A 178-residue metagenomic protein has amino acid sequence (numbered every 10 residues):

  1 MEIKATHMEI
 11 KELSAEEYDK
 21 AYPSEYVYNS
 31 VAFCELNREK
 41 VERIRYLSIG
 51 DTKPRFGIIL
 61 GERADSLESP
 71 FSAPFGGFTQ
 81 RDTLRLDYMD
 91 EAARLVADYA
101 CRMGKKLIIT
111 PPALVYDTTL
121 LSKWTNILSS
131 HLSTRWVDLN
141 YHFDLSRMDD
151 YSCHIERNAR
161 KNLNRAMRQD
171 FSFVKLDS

Functional and structural regions predicted by a protein language model:
E2-I10, K123-S178: Acyltransferase donor/substrate-recognition loop-hinge adjacent to the catalytic core
I3-M8, E35-A100: Conserved donor-binding loop and adjoining core beta-sheet/short helix segment in diverse acyl/aminoacyl transferases
A5-P23: Short, extreme N-terminal leader segments that mark the start of a protein/domain
S24-K40: Short, basic/aromatic recognition patches
E62, L121-W124: Glycine-rich loop at the start of a catalytic domain that most often binds anionic cofactors/ligands
R63, A113-Y116, M148: Short, solvent-exposed loop/turn segments at secondary-structure junctions
L86-D87, V115-L121: Acidic-and-aromatic substrate-binding clefts and catalytic sites of carbohydrate-active enzymes
M103-A113: Conserved GNAT acetyl-CoA-binding A-motif
